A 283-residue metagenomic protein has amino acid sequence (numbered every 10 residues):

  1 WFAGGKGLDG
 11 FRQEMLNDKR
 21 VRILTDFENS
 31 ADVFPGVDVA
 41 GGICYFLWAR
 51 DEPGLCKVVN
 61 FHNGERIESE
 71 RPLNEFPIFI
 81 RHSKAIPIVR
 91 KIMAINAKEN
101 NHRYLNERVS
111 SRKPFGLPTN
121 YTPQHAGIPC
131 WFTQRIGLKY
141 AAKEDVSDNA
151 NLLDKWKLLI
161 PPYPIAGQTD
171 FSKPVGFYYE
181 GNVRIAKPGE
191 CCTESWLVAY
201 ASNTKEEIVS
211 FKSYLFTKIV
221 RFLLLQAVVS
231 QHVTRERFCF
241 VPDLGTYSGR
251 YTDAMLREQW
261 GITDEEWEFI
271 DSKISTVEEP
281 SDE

Functional and structural regions predicted by a protein language model:
W1-A31, Y45-F46, F211: Conserved Class I SAM-dependent methyltransferase catalytic core
F2-A3, A166-T169, V277: Flexible loop/turn segments at secondary-structure boundaries
A31-E268: C-terminal substrate-recognition regions of SAM-dependent nucleic acid methyltransferases
E265-E283: Short, amphipathic C-terminal "tail helix"
